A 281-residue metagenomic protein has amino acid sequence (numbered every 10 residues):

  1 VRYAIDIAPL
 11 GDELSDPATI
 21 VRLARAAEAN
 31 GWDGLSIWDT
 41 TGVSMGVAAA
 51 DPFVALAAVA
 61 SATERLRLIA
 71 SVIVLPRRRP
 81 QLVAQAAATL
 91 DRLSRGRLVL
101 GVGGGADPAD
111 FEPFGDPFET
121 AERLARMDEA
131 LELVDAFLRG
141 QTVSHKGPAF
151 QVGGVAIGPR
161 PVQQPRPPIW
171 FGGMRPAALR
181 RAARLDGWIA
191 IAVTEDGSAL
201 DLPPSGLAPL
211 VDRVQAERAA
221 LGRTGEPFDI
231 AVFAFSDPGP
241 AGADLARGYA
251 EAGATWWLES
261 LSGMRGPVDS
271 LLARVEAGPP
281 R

Functional and structural regions predicted by a protein language model:
V1-R281: Active-site-adjacent structural elements that line small-molecule/cofactor binding pockets in enzymes
